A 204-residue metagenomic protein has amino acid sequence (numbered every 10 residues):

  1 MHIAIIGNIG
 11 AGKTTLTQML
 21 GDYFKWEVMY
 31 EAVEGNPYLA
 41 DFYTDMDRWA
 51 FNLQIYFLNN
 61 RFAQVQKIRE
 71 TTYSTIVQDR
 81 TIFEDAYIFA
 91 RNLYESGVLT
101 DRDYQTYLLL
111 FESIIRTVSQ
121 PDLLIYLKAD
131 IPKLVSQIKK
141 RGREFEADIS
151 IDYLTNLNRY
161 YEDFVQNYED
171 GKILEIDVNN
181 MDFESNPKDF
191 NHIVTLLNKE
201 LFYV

Functional and structural regions predicted by a protein language model:
I5: Hydrophobic anchor at the beta1->P-loop junction of P-loop NTPases
N8: P-loop (Walker A) phosphate-binding loop of NTP-binding proteins
K13: Conserved lysine of the Walker
L16-T17: Post-Walker A alpha-helix
D22-N60: Conserved substrate/cofactor phosphate-moiety recognition/catalytic segment in nucleotide-dependent phosphotransferases
R61-R102: A basic- and aromatic-enriched beta-loop-alpha substructure that forms the phosphate/nucleotide- and DNA/RNA-contacting
Y87-R159: A glycine- and Lys/Arg-enriched "phosphate-lid" helix/loop adjacent to the NTP-binding pocket of small-molecule kinases
V135-V204: NTP-dependent small-molecule kinase module
